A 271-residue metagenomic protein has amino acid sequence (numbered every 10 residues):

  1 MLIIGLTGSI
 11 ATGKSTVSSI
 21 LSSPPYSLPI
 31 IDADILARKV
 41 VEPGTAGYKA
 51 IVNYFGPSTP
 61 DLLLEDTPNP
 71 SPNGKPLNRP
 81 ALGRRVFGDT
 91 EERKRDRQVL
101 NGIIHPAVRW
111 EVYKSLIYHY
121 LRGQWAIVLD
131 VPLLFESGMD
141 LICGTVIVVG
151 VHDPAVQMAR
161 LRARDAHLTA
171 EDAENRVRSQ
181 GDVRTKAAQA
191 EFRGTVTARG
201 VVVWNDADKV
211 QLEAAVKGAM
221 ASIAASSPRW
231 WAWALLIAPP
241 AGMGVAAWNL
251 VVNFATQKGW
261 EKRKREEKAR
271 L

Functional and structural regions predicted by a protein language model:
L6: Hydrophobic anchor at the beta1->P-loop junction of P-loop NTPases
S9: P-loop (Walker A) phosphate-binding loop of NTP-binding proteins
T12: ATP-binding Walker
S15: Walker A/P-loop
S27-P43: Short beta-strand-centered segment that lines the nucleotide-binding/catalytic pocket of NTP-utilizing
R38-W125: ATP-dependent small-molecule kinase phosphotransfer cores that center on conserved nucleotide phosphate-binding segments
P106, W110-A163: ATP-dependent NMP and nucleoside kinases share a basic, alpha-helical "lid"
D140-L141, R164-T256, R270: Small-molecule kinase domains that catalyze NTP-dependent phosphoryl transfer to phosphate-bearing small molecules
